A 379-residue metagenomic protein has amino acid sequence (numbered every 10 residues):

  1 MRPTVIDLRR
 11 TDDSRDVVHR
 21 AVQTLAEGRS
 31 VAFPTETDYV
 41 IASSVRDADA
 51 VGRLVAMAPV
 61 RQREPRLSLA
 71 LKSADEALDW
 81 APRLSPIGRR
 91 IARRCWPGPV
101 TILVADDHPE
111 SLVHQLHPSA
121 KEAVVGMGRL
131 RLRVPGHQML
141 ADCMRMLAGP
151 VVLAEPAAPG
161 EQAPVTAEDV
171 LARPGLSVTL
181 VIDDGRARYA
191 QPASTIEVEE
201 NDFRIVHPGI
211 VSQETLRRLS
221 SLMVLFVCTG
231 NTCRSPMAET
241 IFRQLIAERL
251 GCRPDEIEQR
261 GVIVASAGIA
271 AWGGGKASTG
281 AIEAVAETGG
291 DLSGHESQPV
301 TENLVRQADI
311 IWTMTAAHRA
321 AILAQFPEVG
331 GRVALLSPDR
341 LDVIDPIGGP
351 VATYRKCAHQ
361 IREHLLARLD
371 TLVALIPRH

Functional and structural regions predicted by a protein language model:
M1-V227: Active-site-adjacent structural elements in enzyme catalytic cores
T4, P150, L180, I263 (+2 more regions): Conserved beta-strand segments of alpha/beta enzyme cores
I6, T195, I205, L292 (+2 more regions): Short clusters of hydrophobic/aromatic residues that line enzyme substrate/ligand-binding pockets
A58, I246-L250, I322-F326: Conserved hydrophobic residues forming the short capping helix/wall of the S-adenosyl-L-methionine
L67-S73, S266-I269, S337-D339: A short, structured active-site edge motif that brings together acidic residues
H114-Q115, A120-K121, V151-A158, E199-R204 (+2 more regions): Phosphate-binding/catalytic loops
G185, T315-A316: Glycine-rich, N-terminal phosphate-binding loop of Rossmann-like dinucleotide-binding domains
S221-A308, V373-I376: Conserved active-site segments centered on acidic
